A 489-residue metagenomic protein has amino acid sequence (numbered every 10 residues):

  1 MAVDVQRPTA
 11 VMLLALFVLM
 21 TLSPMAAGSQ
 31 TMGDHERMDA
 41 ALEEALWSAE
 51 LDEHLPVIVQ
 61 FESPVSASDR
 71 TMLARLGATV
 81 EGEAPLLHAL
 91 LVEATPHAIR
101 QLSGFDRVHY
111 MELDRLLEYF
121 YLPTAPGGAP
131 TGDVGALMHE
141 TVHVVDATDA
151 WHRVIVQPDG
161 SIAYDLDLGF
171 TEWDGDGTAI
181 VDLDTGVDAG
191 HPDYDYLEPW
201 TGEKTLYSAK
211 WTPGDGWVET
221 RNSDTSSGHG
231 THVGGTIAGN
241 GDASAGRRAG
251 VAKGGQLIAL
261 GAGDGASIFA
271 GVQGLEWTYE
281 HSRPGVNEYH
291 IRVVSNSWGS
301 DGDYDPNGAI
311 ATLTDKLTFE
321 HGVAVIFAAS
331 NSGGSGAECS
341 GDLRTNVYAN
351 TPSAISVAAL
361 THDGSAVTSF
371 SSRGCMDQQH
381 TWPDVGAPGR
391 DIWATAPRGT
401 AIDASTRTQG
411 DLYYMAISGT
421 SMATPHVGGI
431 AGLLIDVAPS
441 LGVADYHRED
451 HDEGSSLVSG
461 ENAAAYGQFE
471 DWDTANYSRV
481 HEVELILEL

Functional and structural regions predicted by a protein language model:
M1-Q30: Secretory targeting signatures
M32-H54, H97-A98, Y121-D182, D215-G228 (+2 more regions): N-terminal domain-start motif of subtilase-like serine proteases
D39, A67-V156, P352: Autoinhibitory propeptides
L55-A67: Short, surface-exposed ligand-recognition loops at beta-strand->loop->(often short) alpha-helix junctions that present
Q60-S63, E83, A94, D114-R115 (+10 more regions): Active-site-proximal beta-strand/loop segments in catalytic clefts of secreted hydrolases
A67, G190, N240-S244, A262-S353 (+3 more regions): Substrate-binding/access-modulating region of protease and related hydrolase catalytic domains
H152-A209, P213-A270, V286-V293, P306 (+8 more regions): Subtilisin-like serine protease catalytic core
T424-P439: Short, small-residue alpha-helix embedded
